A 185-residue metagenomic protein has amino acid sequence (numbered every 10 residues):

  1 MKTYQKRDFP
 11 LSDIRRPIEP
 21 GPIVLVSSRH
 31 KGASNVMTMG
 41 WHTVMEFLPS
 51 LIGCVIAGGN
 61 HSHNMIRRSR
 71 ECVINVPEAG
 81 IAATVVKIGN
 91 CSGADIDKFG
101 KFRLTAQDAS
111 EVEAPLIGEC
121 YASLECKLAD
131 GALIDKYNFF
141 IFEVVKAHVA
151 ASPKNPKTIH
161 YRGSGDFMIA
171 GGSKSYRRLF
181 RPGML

Functional and structural regions predicted by a protein language model:
M1-L185: Basic, polyanion-binding surface patches
